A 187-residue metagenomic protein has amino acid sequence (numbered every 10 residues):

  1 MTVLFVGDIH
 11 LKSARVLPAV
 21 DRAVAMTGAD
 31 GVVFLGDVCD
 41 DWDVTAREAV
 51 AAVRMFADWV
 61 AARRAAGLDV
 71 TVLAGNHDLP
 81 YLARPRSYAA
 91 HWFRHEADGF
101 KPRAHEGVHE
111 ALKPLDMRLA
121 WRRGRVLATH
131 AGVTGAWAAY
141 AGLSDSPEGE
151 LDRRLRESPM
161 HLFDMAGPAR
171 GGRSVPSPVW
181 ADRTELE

Functional and structural regions predicted by a protein language model:
M1-V3, D69-T71, L186-E187: Residue-level detection of beta-strand scaffold positions
T2-H10, R125-G132: Active-site-proximal beta-strand elements of phosphoester/diester hydrolases
V6, L11-E96, F100: Core catalytic region of metal-dependent phosphoesterases/phosphodiesterases, especially metallo-beta-lactamase-like
V20, F56, A104, V108-A111 (+1 more regions): Generic hydrophobic, helix-prone segments enriched in Leu/Val/Ile
L35-V38, R63-A66, P102-E106, R156-M165: Short C-terminal domain-edge/linker segments immediately following a structured domain
V70, A74-G124, T129-A136: Internal, well-ordered alpha/beta segment that forms a basic, Gly-enriched binding/recognition surface
H95-K101, W121-E187: Active-site-proximal loop/helix segment associated with metal-binding centers of metalloenzymes
